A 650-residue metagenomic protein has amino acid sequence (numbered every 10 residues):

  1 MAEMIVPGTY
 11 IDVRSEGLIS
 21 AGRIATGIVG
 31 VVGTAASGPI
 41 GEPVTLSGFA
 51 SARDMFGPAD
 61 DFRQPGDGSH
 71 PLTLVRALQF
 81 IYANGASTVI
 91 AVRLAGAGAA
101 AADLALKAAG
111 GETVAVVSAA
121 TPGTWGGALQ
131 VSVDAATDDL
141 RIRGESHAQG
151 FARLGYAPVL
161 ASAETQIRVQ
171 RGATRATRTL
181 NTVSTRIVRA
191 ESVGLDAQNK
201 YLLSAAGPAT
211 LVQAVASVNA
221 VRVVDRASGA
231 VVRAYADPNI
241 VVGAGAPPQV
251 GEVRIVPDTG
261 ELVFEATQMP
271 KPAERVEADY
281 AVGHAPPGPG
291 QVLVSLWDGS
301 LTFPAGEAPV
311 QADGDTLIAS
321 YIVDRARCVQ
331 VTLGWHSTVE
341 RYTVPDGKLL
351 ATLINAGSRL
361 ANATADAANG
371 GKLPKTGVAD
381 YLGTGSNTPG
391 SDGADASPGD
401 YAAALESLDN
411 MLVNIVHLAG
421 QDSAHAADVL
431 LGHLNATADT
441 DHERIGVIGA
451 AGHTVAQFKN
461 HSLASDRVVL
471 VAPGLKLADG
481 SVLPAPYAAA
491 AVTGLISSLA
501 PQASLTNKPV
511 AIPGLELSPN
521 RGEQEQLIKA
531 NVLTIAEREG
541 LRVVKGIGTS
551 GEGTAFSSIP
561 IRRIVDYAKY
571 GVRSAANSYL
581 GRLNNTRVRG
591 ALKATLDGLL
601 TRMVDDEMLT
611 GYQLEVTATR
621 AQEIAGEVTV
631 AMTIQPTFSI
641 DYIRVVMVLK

Functional and structural regions predicted by a protein language model:
M1-G150, G155-E191, N199, A214-R222 (+9 more regions): A glycine- and small-residue-enriched flexible loop/hinge signal that marks low-structured segments
G110-E112, A273, G314, A625-T629: A general secondary-structure signal for short beta-strands and their flanking turns/coil in non-transmembrane regions
G207-T210: Short amphipathic, basic-aromatic surface patches that mediate peripheral association with negatively charged
R233-G245: Beta-strand-centric surfaces of beta-sandwich/beta-rich domains
V276-A278: Conserved pre-motif C helix in the palm subdomain of viral-like polymerases
R587-T610: Short, hydrophobic/π-rich interface segment
E607-G626: Long, charged, glycine-rich C-terminal linkers/tails
R620-K650: C-terminal edge-of-domain segments
